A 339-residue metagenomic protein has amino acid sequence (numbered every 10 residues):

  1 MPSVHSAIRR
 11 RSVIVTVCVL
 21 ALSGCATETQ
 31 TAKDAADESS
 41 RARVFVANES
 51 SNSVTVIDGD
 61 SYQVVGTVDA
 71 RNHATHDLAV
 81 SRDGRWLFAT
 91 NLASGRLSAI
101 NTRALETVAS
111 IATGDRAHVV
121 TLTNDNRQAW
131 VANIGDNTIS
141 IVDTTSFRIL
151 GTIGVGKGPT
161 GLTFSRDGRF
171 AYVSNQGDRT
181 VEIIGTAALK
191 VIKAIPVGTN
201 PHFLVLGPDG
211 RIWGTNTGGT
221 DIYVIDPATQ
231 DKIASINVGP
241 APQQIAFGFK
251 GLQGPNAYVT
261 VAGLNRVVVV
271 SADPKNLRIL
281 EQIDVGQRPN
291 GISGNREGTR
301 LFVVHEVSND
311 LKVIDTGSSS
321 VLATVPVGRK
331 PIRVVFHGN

Functional and structural regions predicted by a protein language model:
P2-I14: Bacterial N-terminal signal peptides that target proteins for export
H5, T16-C18, N101, G185: Terminal low-complexity, poorly structured segments
V13-S23: Bacterial N-terminal signal peptides
G24-N339: Predominantly soluble domains enriched in secretory-pathway, periplasmic, or organellar proteins
